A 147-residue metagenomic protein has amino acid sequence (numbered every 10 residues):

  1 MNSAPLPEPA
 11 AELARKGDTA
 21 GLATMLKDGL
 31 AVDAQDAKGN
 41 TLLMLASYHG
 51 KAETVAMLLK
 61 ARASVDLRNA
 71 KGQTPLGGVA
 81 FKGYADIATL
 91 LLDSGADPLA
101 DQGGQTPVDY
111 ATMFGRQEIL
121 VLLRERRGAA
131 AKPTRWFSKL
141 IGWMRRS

Functional and structural regions predicted by a protein language model:
M1-E12, S94, G103, D109-S147: Ankyrin-repeat-protein effector appendages
E12-G17, L45-K51, G78-Y84, Y110-R116: Ankyrin repeat A-helix N-terminal signature
D18-L26, K51-L59, Y84-L92, R116-R124: Ankyrin repeat structural motif
L22-M25, V32, L42-A46, V55-L58 (+3 more regions): Hydrophobic packing within well-folded, soluble alpha/beta domains
V32, V65, D97-P98, A130: Ankyrin-repeat inter-repeat connecting loop/turn
Q35, R68, A100-D101: Ankyrin-repeat boundary/linker signal
